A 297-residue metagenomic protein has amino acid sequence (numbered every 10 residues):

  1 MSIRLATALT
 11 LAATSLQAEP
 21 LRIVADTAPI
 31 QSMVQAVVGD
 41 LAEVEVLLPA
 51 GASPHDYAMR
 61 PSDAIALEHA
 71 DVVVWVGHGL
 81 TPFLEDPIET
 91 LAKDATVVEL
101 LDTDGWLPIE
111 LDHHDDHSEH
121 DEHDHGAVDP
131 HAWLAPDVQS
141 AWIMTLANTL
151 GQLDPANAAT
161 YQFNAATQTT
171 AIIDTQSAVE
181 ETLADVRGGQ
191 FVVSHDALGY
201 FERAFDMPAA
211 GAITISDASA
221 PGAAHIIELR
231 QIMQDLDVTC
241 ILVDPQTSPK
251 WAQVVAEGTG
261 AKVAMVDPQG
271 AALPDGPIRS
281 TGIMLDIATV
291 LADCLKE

Functional and structural regions predicted by a protein language model:
M1-Q17: Gram-negative bacterial Sec-dependent N-terminal signal peptides
E19-E297: Extracytoplasmic metal-acquisition and chelation regions
